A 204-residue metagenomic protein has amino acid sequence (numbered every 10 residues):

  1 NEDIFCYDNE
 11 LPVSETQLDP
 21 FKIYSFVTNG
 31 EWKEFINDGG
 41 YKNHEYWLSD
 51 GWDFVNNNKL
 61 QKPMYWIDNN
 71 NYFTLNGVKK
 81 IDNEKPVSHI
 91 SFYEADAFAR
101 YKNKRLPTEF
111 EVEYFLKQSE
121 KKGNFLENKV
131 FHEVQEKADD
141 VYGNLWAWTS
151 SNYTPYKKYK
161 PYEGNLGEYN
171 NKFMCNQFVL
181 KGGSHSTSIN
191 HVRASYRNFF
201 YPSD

Functional and structural regions predicted by a protein language model:
N1-E111, L116-K122, N198-D204: Extended beta-strand/loop cores of jelly-roll/beta-sandwich
E10-S14, N29, N37-L60, V141-D204: Surface-exposed recognition segments
Q17, Y24, I67, K137 (+2 more regions): Residues in well-ordered beta-strands of folded domains
G51, A95-A99, E127-V130, V134 (+3 more regions): A sequence-composition feature that detects small, non-aromatic residues
N70, T74-L75, K80, F131 (+2 more regions): Surface-exposed acidic, glycine/proline-enriched linker/cap segments that occur as 15-30-residue helix-coil
I81-E84, S88, K121-Y142, K157-K160: Short, well-ordered junction/capping motifs at the entry into regular secondary structure
